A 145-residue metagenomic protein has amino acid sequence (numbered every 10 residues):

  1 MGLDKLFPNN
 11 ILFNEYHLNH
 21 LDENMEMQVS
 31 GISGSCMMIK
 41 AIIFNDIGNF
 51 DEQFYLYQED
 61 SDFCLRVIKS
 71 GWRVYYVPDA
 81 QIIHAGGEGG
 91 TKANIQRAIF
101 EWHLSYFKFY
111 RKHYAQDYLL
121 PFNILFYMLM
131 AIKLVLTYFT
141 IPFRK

Functional and structural regions predicted by a protein language model:
M1-L3, K40, Y106: Generic structural signal for conserved hydrophobic packing positions in ordered secondary structure
M1-V29: Short, flexible, basic/aromatic active-site loop/helix in glycosyltransferases
G2, F7, A131, R144-K145: Short, flexible coil/linker elements and helix-boundary hinge sites characteristic of intrinsically disordered
I11, E15, K40, D46-I47 (+5 more regions): Residues in flexible loops and secondary-structure boundaries
H17, L21-D22, I32, N45 (+4 more regions): A generic structural signal for ordered alpha-helices
L21-Q81: A short, conserved alpha-helix in the catalytic core of glycosyltransferases
L65-R144: Active-site-adjacent helix/loop segment of glycosyltransferases that harbors family-specific signature motifs
